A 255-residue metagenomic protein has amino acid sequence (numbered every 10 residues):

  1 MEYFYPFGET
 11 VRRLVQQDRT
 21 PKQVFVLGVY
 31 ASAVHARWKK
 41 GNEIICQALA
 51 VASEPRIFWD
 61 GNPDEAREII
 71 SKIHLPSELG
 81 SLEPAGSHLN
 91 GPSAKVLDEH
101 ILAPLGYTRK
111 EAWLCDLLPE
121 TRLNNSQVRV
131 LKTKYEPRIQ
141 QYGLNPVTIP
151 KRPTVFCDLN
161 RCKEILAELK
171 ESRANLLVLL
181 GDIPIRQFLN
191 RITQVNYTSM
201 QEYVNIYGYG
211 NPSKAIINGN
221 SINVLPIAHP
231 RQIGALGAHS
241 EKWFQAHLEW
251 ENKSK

Functional and structural regions predicted by a protein language model:
M1-E9, Q47-I57, S81, Q127-K163 (+1 more regions): C-terminal capping/extension of enzyme domains
M1-L105, E164, E168, S213-N220 (+1 more regions): Active-site and ligand/interface coordination hotspots across diverse enzymes and nucleic-acid-associated assemblies
Q23-V24, E111-A112, N175-L177: Beta-sheet entry/capping signal
V26, A112-L117, V224-P226: Conserved beta-strand scaffold positions in the cores of enzyme catalytic domains, especially in NTP/NDP-utilizing
V29-A31, L117, L179-P184: Short, well-ordered beta-to-alpha junction loops that form the rim of enzyme active sites and present histidine/acidic
A33, T121, G234: Feature marks short, surface-exposed loop/turn motifs that line or immediately flank catalytic pockets and channel
P63-R67, G91-N145: Short, surface-exposed acidic-centric catalytic microdomains
I165-I185: Proline-aspartate-enriched helix->loop->beta-strand connector
